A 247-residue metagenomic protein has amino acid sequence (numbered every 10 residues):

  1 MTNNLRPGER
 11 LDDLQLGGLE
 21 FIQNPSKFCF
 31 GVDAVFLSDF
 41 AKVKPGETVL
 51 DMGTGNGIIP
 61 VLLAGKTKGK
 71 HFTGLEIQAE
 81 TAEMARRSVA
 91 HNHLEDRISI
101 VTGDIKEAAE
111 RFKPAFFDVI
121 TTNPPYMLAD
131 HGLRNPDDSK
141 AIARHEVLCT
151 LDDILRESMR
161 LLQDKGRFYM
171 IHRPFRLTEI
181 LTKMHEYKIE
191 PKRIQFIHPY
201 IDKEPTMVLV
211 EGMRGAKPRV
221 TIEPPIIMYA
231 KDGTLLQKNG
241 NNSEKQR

Functional and structural regions predicted by a protein language model:
T2-P45: Class I SAM-dependent transferase core
G18, G46, G69, E95-R97 (+2 more regions): A generic structural signal for alpha->beta connector loops
I22, S99-V101, K192-Q195: General small-molecule cofactor/ligand-binding pocket signal
F40-L133, R156: Conserved SAM/SAH cofactor-binding pocket of Class I
K66-T67, K113, D202-T206, V220: A generic structural micro-feature
P124-D153: Mobile active-site "lid"/loop adjacent to the S-adenosyl-L-methionine
L148-P199, K203-P205: Conserved Class I SAM-dependent methyltransferase catalytic core
E204-R247: SAM/dcSAM-binding transferase cores
